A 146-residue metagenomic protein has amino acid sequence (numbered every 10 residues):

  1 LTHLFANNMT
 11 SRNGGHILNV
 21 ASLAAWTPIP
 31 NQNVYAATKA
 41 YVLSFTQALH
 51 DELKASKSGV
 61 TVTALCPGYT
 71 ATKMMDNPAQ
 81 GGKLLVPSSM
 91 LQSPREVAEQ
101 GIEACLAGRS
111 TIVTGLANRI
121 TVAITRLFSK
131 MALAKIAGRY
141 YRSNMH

Functional and structural regions predicted by a protein language model:
T2, T38: Active-site helix of classical SDR
L4-N13: A short helix-coil junction within the Rossmann-fold of NAD(P)-dependent oxidoreductases
N8-M9, T27, A48-V60: Active-site-adjacent segment of SDR/Rossmann-fold oxidoreductases
N19: Rossmann-fold scaffold of SDR-type NAD(P)-dependent oxidoreductases
S22: Residue(s) in the substrate-gating loop at a strand-loop-helix junction that position the organic substrate next
I29-N33: Active-site loop immediately N-terminal to the catalytic Tyr-X3-Lys motif of short-chain dehydrogenase/reductase
E52-A117, M131-A134: SDR active-site lid
T111-T125, G138-R139: Short-chain dehydrogenase/reductase
